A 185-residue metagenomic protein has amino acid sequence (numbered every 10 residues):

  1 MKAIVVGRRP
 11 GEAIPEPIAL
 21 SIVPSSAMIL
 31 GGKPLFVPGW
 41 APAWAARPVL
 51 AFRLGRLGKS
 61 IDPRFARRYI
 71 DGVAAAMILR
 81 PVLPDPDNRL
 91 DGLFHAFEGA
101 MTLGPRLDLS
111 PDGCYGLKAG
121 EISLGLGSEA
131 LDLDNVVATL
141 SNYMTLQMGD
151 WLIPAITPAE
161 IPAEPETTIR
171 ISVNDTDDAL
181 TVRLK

Functional and structural regions predicted by a protein language model:
M1-W151, P158-K185: Catalytic-core "active-site belt" of small-molecule-metabolizing enzymes, emphasizing His/Asp/Glu-rich regions
